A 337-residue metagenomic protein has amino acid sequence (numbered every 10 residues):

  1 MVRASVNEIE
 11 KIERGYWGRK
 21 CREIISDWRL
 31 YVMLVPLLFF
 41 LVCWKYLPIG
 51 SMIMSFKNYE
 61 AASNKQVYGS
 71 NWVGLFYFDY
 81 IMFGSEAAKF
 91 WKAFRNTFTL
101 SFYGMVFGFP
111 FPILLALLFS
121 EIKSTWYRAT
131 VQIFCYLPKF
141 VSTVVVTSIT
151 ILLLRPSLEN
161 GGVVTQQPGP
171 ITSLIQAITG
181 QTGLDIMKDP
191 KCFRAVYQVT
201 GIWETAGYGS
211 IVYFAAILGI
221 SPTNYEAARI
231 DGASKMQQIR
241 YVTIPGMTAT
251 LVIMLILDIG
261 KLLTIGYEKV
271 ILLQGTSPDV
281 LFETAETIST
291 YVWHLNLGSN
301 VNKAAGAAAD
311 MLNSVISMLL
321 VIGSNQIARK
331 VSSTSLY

Functional and structural regions predicted by a protein language model:
M1-E23: Short, Lys/Arg-rich, polar N-terminal cytosolic tail immediately upstream of the first transmembrane signal-anchor
E23-Y337: A structural signal for multi-pass alpha-helical bundles of membrane permease subunits that mediate small-molecule
